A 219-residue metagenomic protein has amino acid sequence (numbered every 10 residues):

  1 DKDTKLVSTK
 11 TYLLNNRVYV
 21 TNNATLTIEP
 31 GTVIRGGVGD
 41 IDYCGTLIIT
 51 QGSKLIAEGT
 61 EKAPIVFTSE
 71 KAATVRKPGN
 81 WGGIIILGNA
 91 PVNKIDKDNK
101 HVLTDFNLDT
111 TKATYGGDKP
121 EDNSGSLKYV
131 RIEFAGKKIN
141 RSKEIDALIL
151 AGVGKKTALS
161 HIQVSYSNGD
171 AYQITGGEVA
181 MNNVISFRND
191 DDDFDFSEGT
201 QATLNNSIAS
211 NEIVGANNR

Functional and structural regions predicted by a protein language model:
D1-R219: Beta-strand/loop edge motif enriched in small/polar residues
